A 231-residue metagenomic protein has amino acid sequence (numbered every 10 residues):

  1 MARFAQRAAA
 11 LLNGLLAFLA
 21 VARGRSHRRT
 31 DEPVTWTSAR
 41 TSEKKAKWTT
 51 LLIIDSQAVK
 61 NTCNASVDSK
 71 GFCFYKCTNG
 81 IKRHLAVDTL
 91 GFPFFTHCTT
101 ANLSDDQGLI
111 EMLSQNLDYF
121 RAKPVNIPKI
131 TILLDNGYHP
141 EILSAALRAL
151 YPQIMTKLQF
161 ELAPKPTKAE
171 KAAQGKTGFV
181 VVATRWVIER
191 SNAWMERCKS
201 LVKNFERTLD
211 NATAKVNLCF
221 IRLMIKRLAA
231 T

Functional and structural regions predicted by a protein language model:
M1-T231: Short alpha-helical elements
